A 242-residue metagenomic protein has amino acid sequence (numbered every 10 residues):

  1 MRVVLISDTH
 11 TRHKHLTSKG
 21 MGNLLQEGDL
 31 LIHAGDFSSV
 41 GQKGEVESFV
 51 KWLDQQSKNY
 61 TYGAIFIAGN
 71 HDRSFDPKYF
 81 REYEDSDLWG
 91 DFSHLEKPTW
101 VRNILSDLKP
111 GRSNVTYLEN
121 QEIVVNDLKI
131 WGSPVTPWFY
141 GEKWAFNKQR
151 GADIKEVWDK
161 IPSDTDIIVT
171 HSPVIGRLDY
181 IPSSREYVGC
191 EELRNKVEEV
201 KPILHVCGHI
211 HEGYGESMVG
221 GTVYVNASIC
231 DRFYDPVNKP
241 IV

Functional and structural regions predicted by a protein language model:
M1-H10, A34, D127-F139, D166-H171 (+1 more regions): Active-site-proximal beta-strand elements of phosphoester/diester hydrolases
I6, T11-V125: Core catalytic region of metal-dependent phosphoesterases/phosphodiesterases, especially metallo-beta-lactamase-like
H10, F37-S38, N70-D72, P134-T136 (+3 more regions): Catalytic metal-binding/acid-base residues of hydrolase active sites
G20-G22, W158-D159, R194: Short hydrophobic/charged patches on amphipathic alpha-helices used for structural packing and interfaces
Q26-E27, S163-D164, K201: Alpha-helix C-terminal capping/helix-to-coil transition sites in glycosyltransferase folds
V46-K51, Q149-D153, S183-R194: Charged helix-capping and loop-helix junction motifs
G63-I67, P173-V242: Conserved beta-sheet core of the metallophosphoesterase superfamily
F75-S113, E122-R185: Active-site-proximal loop/helix segment associated with metal-binding centers of metalloenzymes
